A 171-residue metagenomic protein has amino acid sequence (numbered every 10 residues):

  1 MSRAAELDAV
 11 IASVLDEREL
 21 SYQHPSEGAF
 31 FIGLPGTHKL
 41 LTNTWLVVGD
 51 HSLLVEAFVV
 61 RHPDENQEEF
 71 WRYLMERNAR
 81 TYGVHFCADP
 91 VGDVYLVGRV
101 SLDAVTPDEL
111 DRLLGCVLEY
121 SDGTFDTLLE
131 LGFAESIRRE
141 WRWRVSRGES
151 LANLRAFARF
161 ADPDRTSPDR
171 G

Functional and structural regions predicted by a protein language model:
M1-A9, P63-E68, R138: Short, basic/low-complexity N-terminal boundary segments at the transition from targeting/disordered tails
M1-L41, D89: Charge-rich, low-complexity N-terminal segments
A29-F31, L53, D93-V94: Hydrophobic residues embedded in beta-strands of well-ordered beta-sheets
G36-V60: Long, continuous compositionally biased terminal/linker segments
E56-V97: Short, internal acidic amphipathic alpha-helical interface segments that mediate docking to partner proteins
D103-R144: A contiguous, mid-protein "functional segment" used to position or interact with cofactors/ions or partner subunits
L129-G171: Short, highly charged C-terminal tails/helix-capping segments
